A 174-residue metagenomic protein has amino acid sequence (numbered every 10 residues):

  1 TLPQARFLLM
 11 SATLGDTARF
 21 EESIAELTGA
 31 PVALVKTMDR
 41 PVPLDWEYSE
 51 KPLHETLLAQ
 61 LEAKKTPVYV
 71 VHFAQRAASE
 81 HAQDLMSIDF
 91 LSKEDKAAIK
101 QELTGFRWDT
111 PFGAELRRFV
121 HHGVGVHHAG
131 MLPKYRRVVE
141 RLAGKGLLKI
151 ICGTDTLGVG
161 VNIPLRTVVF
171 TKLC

Functional and structural regions predicted by a protein language model:
T1, M10-T13, G153-L157: Ser/Thr-glycine-rich phosphate-binding loops at phosphate-binding pockets of nucleotides, nucleotide cofactors
T1, T17-F20, Y135, V161-P164: Conserved ATPase-coupling elements of RecA-like P-loop NTPase cores
L2-Q4, K64-K65, V120-H121, K145-L147 (+1 more regions): Short loop/turn elements that form and flank the Walker-type P-loop nucleotide-binding site in RecA-like NTPase cores
R6-L8, T13-D89, R118-A129: Conserved interdomain linker/interface between the two RecA-like ATPase lobes of SF2 helicase motors
A59-Q60, L142, V159: Hydrophobic/aromatic ligand-binding patch that stacks against planar heteroaromatic rings of cofactors or nucleotides
Q75-I150, C174: Conserved C-terminal RecA-like helicase domain
K149-C174: A short beta-strand element within the Helicase C-terminal
